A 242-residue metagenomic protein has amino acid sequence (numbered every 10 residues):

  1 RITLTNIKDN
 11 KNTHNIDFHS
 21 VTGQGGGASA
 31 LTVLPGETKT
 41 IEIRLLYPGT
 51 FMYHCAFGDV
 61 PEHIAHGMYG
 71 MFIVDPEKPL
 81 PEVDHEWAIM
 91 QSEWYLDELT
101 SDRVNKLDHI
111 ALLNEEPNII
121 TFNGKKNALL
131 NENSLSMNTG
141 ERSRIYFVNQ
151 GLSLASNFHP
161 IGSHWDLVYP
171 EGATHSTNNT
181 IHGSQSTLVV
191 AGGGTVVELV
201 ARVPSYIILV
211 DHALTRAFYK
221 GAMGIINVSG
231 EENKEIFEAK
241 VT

Functional and structural regions predicted by a protein language model:
R1-T242: Copper-binding active sites and cupredoxin-like electron-transfer domains, recognizing His/Cys-rich ligand loops
